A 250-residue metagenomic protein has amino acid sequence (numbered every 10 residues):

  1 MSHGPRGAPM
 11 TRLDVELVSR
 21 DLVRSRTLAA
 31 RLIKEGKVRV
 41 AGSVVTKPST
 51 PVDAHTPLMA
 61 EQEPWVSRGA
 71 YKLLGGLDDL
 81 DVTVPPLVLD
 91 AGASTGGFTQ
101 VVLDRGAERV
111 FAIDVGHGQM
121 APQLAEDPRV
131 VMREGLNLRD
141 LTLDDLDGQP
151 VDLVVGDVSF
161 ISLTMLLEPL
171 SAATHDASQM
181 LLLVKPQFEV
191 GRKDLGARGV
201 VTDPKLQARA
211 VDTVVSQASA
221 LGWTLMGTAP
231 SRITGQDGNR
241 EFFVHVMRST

Functional and structural regions predicted by a protein language model:
S2-A54, L87: A basic, amphipathic helix-loop patch mediating RNA/tRNA/ribosome contacts
R68-P85: Conserved alpha-helix/loop element of class I SAM-dependent methyltransferases that forms part of the SAM/SAH-binding
V84-S94: Conserved class I S-adenosyl-L-methionine
T95-G106: Conserved SAM-binding loop of SAM-dependent methyltransferases across substrates and taxa, primarily the Class I
F111-I161, M165: S-adenosyl-L-methionine
T164-M180: A short glycine-rich, Lys/Arg-flanked "PGG" loop and its adjoining helix->strand segment in the class I
P186-D203: Short, glycine-/aromatic-enriched active-site segment of Class I SAM-dependent methyltransferases
I233-T250: Core SAM-dependent methyltransferase catalytic element
